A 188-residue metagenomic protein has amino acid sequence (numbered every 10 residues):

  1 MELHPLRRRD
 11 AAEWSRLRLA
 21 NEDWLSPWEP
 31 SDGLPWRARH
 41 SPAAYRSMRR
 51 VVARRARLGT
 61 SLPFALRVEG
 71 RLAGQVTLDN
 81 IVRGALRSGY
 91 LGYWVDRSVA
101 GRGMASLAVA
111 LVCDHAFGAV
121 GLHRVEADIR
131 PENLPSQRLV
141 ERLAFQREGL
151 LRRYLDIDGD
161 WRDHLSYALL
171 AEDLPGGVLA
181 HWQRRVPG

Functional and structural regions predicted by a protein language model:
M1-S98, W161-G188: GNAT-family acyltransferases
R8, P131-N133: A short coil/beta-turn micro-motif at the C-terminal edge of the histidine kinase catalytic ATP-binding domain
G70, G103, N133, G159: Conserved G/P- and acidic residue-centered "switch" motifs that form tight phosphate/ATP-binding loops in soluble
Y93-V95, G101-H115, L134-R142: Conserved acetyl-CoA-binding loop-helix of GNAT-fold acetyltransferases
G118-D128: Conserved GNAT acetyl-CoA-binding A-motif
E126-D128, Q146-R162: Conserved catalytic-core motifs of GNAT/GCN5-like acyltransferases
